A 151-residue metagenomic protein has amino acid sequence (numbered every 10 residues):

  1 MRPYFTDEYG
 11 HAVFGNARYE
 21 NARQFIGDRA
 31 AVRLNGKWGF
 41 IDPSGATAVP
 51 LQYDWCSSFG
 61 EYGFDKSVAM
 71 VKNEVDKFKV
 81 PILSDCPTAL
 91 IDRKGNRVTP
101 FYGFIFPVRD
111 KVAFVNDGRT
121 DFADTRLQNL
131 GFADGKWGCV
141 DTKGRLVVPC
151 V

Functional and structural regions predicted by a protein language model:
M1-V151: Residue-level detector of conserved, function-critical positions
